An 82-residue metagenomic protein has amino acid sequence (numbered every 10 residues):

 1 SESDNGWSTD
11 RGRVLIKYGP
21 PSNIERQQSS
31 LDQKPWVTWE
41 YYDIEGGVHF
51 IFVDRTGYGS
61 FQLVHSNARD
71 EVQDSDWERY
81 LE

Functional and structural regions predicted by a protein language model:
S1-E82: Residues within mature, well-folded domains
